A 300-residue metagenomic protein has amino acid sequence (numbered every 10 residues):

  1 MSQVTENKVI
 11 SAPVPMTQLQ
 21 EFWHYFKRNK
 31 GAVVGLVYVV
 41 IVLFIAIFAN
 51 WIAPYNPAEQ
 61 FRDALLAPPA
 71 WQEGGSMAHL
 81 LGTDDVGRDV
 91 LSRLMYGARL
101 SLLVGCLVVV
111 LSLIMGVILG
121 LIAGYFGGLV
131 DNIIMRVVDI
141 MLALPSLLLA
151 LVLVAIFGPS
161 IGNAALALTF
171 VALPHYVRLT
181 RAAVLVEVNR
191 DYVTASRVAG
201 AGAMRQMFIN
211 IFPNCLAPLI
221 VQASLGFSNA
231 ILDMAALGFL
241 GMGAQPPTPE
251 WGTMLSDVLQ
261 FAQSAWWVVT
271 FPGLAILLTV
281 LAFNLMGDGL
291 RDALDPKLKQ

Functional and structural regions predicted by a protein language model:
M1-V37, L285-Q300: Transmembrane alpha-helical segments of polytopic membrane transport and secretion proteins
V14, P68-Q72, S228: Short linear motifs in intrinsically disordered
F22, M77-H79, L153: Residues marking the start of alpha-helices
Y25, L65, H79-L80, D89 (+1 more regions): Conserved beta-strand positions that form and line the central face of beta-propeller blades
G31-N50, V117, L277: Short, strongly hydrophobic transmembrane alpha-helices
V37, I45-T83, L240-T248: Hydrophobic alpha-helical transmembrane segments of membrane transport/permease proteins and related membrane-embedded
T83-Q300: Alpha-helical transmembrane segments of integral membrane proteins, especially multi-pass inner/plasma-membrane
